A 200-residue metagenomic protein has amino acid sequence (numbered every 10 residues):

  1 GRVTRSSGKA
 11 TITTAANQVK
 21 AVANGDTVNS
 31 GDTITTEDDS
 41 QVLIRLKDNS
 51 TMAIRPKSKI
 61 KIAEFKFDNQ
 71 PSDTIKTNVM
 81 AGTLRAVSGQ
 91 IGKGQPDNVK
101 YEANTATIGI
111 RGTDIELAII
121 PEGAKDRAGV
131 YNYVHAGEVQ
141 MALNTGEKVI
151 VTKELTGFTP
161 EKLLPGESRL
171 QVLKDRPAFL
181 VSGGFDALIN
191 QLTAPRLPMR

Functional and structural regions predicted by a protein language model:
G1-T35, Q41-R45, N49-T51, K66-P71 (+2 more regions): N-terminal domain-start segments of secreted/luminal proteins
G1-T4, S30-T35, R85-G92, P121-A124 (+1 more regions): Short linear motifs in intrinsically disordered
G8, I34, D38-L43, T51-N104 (+2 more regions): Short, small-residue-rich packing micro-motifs
T14, A63-E64, S88, I119 (+1 more regions): Activation segment
V19-A23, K47, R55, F67-I75 (+2 more regions): C-terminal interaction modules
